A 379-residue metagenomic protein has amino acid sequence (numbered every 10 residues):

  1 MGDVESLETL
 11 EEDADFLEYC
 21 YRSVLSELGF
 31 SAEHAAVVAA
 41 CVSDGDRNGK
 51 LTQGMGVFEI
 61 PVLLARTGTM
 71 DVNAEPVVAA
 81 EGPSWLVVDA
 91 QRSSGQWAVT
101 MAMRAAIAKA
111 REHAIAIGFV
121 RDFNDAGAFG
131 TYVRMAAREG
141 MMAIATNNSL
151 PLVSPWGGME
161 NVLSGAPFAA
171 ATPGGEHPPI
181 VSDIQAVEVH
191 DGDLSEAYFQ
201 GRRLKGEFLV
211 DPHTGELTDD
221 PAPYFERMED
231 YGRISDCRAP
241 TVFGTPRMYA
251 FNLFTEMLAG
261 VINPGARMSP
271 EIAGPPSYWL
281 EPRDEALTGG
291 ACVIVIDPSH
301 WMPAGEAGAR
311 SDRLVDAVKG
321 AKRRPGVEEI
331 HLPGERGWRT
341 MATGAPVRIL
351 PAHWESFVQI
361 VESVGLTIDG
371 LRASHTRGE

Functional and structural regions predicted by a protein language model:
G2-D13, Y19-V38, L51-T69, A197 (+5 more regions): Acidic, glycine/proline-rich low-complexity segments that act as flexible tails and inter-domain linkers
G2-E12, F16-C20, I262, A266-E379: Catalytic-core signal marking the mid-to-C-terminal active-site face
G54-I107: Active-site cofactor/substrate anionic-group-binding motifs, chiefly glycine- and Lys/Arg-rich phosphate-binding loops
W85-G175, I184-Q185: A generic, well-ordered mixed alpha/beta core segment in the N-terminal half of proteins
M141-P155, G260-P275: Glycine-rich phosphate/pyrophosphate-binding loops and their adjacent beta-strand/loop elements at enzyme active sites
V153-M228: Phosphate/diphosphate-binding glycine-rich loops and adjacent basic-rich segments that engage nucleotide
R202-E271: Secondary-shell segments that build the walls of catalytic and ion/ligand-binding clefts
